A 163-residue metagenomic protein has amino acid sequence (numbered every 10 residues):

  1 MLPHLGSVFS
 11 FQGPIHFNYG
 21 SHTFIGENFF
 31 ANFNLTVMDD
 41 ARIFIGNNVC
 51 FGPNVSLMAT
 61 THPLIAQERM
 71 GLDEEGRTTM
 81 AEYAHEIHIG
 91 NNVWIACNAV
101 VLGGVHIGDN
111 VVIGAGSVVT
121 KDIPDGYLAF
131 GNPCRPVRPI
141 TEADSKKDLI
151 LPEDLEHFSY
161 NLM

Functional and structural regions predicted by a protein language model:
M1, T23-I25, I123: Short, T/G/N/S-enriched strand-turn elements that build extracellular solenoid repeat scaffolds
M1-V8, L64, R135-R138, E142-M163: Terminal amphipathic alpha-helical/low-complexity segments used for targeting or macromolecular assembly
S10-Q12: Conserved short histidine dyad/triad with adjacent acidic residue
I15-I25, F30-H106, N132, P139-T141 (+1 more regions): Flexible, glycine/small-residue-enriched loop-and-beta-strand segment within the central core of proteins
C50, M70-A81, A115-K121, H157-M163: Short flexible/disordered coil segments
V100-C134, K146: C-terminal/domain-terminus segments
